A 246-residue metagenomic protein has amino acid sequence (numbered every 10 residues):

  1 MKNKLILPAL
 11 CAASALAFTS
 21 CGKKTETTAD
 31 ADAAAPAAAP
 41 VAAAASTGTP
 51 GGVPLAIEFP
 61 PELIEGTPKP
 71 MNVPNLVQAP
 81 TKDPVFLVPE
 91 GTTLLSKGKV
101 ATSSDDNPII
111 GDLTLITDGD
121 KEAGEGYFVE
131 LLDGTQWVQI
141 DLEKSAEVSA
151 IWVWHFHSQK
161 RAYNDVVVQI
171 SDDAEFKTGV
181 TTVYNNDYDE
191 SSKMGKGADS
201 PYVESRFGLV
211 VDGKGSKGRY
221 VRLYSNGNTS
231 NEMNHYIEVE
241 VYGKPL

Functional and structural regions predicted by a protein language model:
M1-P8: Bacterial N-terminal signal peptides that target proteins for export
F18-S20: C-terminal motif of bacterial Sec signal peptides marking the signal peptidase cleavage site
G22-D30: Bacterial lipoprotein signal-peptidase II cleavage site
A39-T92: N-terminal pre-domain segments of enzymes
A44-G66, E130-Q136, S158-L246: Trp- and acidic/polar-enriched beta-sheet ligand-binding modules for extracellular glycan and matrix recognition
P84-D120: Predominantly extracellular/luminal regions of secreted and cell-surface proteins, especially disulfide-bonded
A101, E147-S158, L223: A short beta-strand element within beta-rich, extracytoplasmic domains of secreted/secretory-pathway proteins
T135, E143-A150, K217-G218: Extended extracellular/luminal ectodomain segments enriched in beta-structured repeat modules
